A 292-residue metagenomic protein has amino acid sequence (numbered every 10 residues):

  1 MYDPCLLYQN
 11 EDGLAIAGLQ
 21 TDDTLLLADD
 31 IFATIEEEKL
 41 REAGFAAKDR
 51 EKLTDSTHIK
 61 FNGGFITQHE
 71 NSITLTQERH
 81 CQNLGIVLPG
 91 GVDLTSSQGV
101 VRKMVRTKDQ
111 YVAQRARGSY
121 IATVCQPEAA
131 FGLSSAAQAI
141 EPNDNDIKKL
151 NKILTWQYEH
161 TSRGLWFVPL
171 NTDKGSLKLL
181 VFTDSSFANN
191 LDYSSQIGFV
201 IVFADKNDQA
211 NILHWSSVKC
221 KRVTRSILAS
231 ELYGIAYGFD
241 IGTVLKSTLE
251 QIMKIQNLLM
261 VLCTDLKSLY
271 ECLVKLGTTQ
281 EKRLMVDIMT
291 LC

Functional and structural regions predicted by a protein language model:
M1-A15, R102-R106, Q110-S119, A188-Q196: Conserved polymerase palm-domain catalytic core
M1-T21, L26-K39, I121-G132, Q209-N211 (+1 more regions): Active-site palm subdomain of RNA-directed nucleic acid polymerases
Q9-A46, G64-E70, Q138-N145, S268-E281: Catalytic palm subdomain of template-directed nucleic-acid polymerases, centered on the conserved carboxylate motif
S56-L165: C-terminal reverse transcriptase regions that engage the nucleic-acid substrate
A139, K221-C292: RNase H-like nuclease module associated with reverse transcription
S176-D192: Two-metal-ion RNase H-like nuclease active-site motif
V202-Y233: A short, polar/acidic, helix/strand-boundary loop motif
